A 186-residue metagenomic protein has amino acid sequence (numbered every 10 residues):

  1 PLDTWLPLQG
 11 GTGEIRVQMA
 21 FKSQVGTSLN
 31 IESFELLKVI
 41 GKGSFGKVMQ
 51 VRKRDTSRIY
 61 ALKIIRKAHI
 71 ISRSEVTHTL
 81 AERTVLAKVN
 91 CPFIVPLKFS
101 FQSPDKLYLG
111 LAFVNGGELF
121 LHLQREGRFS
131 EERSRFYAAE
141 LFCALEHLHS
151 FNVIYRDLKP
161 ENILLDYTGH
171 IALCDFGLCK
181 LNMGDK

Functional and structural regions predicted by a protein language model:
P1-G26: C2-type phospholipid-binding modules
L37-V48: Protein kinase glycine-rich loop
I59, I64-V89: Conserved N-lobe beta3->alphaC-helix segment of eukaryotic protein kinase catalytic domains
F99-S100: A short, aromatic-enriched beta-strand patch in the conserved N-lobe beta-sheet of the protein kinase catalytic domain
D105-E118, H122: Conserved short submotifs of the Hanks-type protein kinase catalytic core that shape the nucleotide-binding pocket
Y137-A138: Activation segment signature within eukaryotic-like protein kinase domains
L141-V153: Protein kinase catalytic-loop region centered on the HRD/HxD motif
